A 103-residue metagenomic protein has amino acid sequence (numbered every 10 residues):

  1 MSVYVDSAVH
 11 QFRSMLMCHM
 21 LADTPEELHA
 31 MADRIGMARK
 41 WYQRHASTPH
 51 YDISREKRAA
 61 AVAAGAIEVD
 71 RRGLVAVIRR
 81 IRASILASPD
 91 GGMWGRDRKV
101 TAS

Functional and structural regions predicted by a protein language model:
M1, A87-S103: Short intrinsically disordered terminal tails
S2-H29: The feature represents the first ordered module of a protein
S2-V3, M15-M17, R34-W41, R58 (+2 more regions): Terminal leader/tail segments of proteins
F12-M15, W41-R44, L86-A87: A short, structure-level motif marking secondary-structure boundaries and short turns
A22-R44, P49, A63: A short, structured beta-strand/loop element
E26-A30, R80-I81, M93-R96, V100: Intrinsic low-complexity, intrinsically disordered or marginally ordered coil/linker segments
T48-M93: Short, compact, well-ordered microdomains
